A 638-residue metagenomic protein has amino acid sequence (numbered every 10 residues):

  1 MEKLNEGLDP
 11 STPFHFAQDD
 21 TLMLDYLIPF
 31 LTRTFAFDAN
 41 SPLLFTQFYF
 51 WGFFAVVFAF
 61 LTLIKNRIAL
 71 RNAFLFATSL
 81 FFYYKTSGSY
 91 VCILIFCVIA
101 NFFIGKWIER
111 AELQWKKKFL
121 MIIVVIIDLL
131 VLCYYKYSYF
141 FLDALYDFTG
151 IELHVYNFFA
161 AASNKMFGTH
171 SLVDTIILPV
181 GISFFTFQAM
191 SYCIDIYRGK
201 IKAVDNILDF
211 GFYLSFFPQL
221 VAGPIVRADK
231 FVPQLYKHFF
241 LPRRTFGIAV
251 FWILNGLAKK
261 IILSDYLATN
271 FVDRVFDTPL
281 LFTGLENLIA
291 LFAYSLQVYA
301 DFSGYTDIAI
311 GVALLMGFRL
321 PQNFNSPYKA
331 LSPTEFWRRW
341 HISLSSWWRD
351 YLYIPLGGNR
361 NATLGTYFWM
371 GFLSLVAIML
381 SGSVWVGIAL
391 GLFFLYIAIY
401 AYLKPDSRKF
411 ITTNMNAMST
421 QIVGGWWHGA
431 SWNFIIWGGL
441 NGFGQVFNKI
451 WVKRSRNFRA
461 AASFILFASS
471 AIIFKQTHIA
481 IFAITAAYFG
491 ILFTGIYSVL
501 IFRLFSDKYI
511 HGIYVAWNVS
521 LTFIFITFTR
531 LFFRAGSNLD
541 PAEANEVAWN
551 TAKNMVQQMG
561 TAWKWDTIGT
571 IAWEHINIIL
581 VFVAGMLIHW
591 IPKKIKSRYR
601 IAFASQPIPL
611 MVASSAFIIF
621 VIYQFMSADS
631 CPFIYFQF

Functional and structural regions predicted by a protein language model:
M1-L8, Q18, L373-I378: A cross-taxon signal for low-complexity, glycine/charged-rich
P10-T12: Short, low-complexity intrinsically disordered segments enriched in A/P/G/S/L with frequent Arg, especially at protein
F14-F16: Aromatic (phenylalanine/tyrosine) cluster motif
L22-Q637: Membrane-embedded transmembrane alpha-helical bundles that form the catalytic cores of multi-pass lipid-modifying
